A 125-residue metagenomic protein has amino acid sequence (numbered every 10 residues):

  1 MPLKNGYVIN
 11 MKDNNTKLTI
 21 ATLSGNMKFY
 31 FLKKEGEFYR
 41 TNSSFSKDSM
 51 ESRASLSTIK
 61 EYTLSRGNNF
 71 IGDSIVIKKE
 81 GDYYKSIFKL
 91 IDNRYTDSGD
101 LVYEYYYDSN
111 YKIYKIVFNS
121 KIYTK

Functional and structural regions predicted by a protein language model:
M1-K125: Conserved functional acidic sites
